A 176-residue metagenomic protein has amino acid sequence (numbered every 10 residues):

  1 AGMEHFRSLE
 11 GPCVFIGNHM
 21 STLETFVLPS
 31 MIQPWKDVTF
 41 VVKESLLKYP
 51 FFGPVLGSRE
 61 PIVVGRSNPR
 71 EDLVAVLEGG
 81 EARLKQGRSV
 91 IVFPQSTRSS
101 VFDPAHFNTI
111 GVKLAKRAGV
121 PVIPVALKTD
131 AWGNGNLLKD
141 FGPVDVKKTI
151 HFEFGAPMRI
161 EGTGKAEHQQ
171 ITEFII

Functional and structural regions predicted by a protein language model:
A1-G11: N-terminal signal-anchor transmembrane helix
G2, V38, F51-G53, S89 (+1 more regions): A cross-family acyltransferase "interaction/gating" segment
L9-N68: Catalytic core of membrane glycerolipid acyltransferases/transacylases, capturing the structured, soluble-facing
P12-V14, G87-F93: Residue-level preference for the first positions of well-ordered beta-strands
M20, E24, D72, D103-F107: Short, glycine/acidic-rich beta->alpha junctions
M31, V55, A82, K113-L114: Hydrophobic/aromatic ligand-binding patch that stacks against planar heteroaromatic rings of cofactors or nucleotides
S45, P69-L73, P104, H168: A conditional alpha-helix N-cap/helix-loop micro-motif detector
S96: Active-site metal-binding loops of divalent metal-dependent hydrolases
